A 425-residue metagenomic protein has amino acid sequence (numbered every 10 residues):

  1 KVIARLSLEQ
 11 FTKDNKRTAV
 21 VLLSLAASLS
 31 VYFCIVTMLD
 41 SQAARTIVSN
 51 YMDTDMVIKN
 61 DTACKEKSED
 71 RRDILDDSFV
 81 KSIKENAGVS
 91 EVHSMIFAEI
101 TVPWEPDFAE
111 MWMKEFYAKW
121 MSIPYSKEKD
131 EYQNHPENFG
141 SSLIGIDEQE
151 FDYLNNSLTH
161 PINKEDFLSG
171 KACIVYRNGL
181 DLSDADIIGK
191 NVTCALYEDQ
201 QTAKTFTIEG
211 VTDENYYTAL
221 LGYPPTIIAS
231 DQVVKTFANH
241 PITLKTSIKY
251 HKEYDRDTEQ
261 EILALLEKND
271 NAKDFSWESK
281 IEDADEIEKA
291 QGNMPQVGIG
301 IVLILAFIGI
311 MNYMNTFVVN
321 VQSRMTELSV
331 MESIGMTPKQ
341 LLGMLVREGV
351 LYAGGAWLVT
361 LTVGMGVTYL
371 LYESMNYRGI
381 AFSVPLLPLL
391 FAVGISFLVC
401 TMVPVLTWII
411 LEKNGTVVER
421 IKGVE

Functional and structural regions predicted by a protein language model:
K1-L22, V384-P388, L406-E425: Feature of multi-pass inner-membrane transport and sensor proteins that recognizes transmembrane helices together
I3-L8, T12, A19, K280-A290 (+3 more regions): Alpha-helical membrane-protein architecture signal
N15-S41: Short, strongly hydrophobic transmembrane alpha-helices
V21-V31, P295-N315, Y352-T360, F391-A392 (+2 more regions): Alpha-helical transmembrane segments of integral membrane proteins
V36-N50, F317-N320, E373, T407-G415: Sec-dependent signal peptide cleavage junction
D40-G298: Basic-flanked hydrophobic alpha-helices used for secretion and membrane insertion
A284, E288-Q291, Q340-M344, A353-E419: Short helix-loop junctions at transmembrane helix boundaries
G309-L351: Interfacial "coupling" helices/loops that link adjacent transmembrane helices in transporter permeases
